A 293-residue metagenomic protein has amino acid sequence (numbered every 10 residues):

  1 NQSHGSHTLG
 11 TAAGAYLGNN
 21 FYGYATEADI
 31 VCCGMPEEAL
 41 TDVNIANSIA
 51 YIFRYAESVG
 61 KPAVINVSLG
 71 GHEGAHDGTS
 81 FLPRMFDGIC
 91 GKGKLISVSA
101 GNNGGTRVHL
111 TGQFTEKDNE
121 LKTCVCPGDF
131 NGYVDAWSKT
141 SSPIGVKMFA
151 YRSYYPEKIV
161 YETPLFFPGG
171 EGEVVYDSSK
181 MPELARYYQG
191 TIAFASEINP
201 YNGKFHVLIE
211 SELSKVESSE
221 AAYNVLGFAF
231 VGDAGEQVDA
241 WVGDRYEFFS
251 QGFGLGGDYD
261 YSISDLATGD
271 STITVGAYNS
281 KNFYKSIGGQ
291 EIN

Functional and structural regions predicted by a protein language model:
N1-N293: Loop-rich non-cytosolic ectodomains and luminal regions
